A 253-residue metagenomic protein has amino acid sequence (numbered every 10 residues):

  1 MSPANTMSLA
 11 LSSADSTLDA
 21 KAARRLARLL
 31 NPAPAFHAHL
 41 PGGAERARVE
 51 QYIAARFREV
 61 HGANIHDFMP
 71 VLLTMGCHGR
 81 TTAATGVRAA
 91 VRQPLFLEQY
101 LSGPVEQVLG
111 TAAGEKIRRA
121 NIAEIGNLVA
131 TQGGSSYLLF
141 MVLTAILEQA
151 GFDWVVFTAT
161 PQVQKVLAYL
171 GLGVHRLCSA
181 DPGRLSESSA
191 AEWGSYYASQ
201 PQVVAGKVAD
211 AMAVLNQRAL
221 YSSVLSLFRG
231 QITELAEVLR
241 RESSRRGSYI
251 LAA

Functional and structural regions predicted by a protein language model:
M1-A44, L225-S226: Conserved N-terminal entry element of GNAT/NAT acetyltransferase domains
S13-A33, M75-T81, L97, D153-Q162: N-terminal short leaders/motifs
P32-A120, G126, V203, K207-A211 (+1 more regions): A conserved beta-strand-loop-helix scaffold within acyl/acetyltransferase catalytic domains
G43-A47, Q51, Y137, P161 (+3 more regions): Generic alpha-helical secondary structure signal
P94, G134, A213-L215: Intrinsically disordered, low-complexity acidic/polar segments
L101-S188, G194-P201: Acyl-donor binding region in acyl/amide transferases
D181-Q231: Accessory, usually C-terminal, subdomains that scaffold auxiliary metal cofactors
Y221-E242, A253: Active-site/ligand-binding-proximal alpha/beta "capping" segment
